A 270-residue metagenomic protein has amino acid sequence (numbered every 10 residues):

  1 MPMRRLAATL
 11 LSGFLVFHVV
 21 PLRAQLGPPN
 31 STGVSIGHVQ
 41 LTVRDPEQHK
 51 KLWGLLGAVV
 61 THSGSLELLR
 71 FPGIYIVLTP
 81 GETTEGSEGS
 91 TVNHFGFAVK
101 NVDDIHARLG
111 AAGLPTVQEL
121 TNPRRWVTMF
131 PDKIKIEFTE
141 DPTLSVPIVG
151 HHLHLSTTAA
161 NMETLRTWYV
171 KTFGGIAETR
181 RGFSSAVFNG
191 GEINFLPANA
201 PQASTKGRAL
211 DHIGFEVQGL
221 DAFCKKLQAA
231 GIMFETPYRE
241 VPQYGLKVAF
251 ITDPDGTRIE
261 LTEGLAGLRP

Functional and structural regions predicted by a protein language model:
M1-L6: Positively charged n-region of N-terminal signal peptides that target proteins for export
A7-P21: Bacterial N-terminal signal peptides
L15, Q25-S31, H106, G110-T157 (+5 more regions): Vicinal oxygen chelate
L26-T42, S63-E88, F130-F138, K247 (+1 more regions): Accessory recognition modules or surfaces
S31-G33, Q40-I76, V117, P123-V127 (+2 more regions): Core segments of cupin and vicinal oxygen chelate
I36, T91-H94, H152, A209-H212: Eukaryotic phosphotyrosine signaling hubs
T42, G96-A98, S156, G214-E216: Short hydrophobic/aromatic beta-strand micro-patches that form the beta-sheet surface supporting nucleotide- or nucleic
S65-A112, T121: Mid-chain, structured segments of secreted extracytoplasmic proteins
